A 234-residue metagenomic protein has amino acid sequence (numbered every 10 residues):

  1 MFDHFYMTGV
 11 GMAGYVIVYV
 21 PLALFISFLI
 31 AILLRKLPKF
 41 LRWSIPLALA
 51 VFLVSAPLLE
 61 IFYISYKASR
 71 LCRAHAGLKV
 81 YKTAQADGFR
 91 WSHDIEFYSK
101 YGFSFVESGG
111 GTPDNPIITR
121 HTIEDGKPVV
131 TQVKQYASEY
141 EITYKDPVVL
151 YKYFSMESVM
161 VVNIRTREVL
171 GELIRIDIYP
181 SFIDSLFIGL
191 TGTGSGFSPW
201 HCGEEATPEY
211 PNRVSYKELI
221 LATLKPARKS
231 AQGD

Functional and structural regions predicted by a protein language model:
M1-L34: Membrane-embedded alpha-helical segments of integral membrane proteins
D3-Y6, L37-I45: Membrane-interfacial loop-to-transmembrane-helix junctions in polytopic alpha-helical membrane proteins
R35-P38, S215: Alpha-helix capping and helix-coil boundary motifs
F40-I61: Internal/C-terminal transmembrane anchor helices
L59-A84: Alpha-helical transmembrane signal-anchor/signal-peptide segments
T83-D234: Extracytosolic and intramembrane catalytic regions of membrane-associated proteins in envelope/secretory systems
